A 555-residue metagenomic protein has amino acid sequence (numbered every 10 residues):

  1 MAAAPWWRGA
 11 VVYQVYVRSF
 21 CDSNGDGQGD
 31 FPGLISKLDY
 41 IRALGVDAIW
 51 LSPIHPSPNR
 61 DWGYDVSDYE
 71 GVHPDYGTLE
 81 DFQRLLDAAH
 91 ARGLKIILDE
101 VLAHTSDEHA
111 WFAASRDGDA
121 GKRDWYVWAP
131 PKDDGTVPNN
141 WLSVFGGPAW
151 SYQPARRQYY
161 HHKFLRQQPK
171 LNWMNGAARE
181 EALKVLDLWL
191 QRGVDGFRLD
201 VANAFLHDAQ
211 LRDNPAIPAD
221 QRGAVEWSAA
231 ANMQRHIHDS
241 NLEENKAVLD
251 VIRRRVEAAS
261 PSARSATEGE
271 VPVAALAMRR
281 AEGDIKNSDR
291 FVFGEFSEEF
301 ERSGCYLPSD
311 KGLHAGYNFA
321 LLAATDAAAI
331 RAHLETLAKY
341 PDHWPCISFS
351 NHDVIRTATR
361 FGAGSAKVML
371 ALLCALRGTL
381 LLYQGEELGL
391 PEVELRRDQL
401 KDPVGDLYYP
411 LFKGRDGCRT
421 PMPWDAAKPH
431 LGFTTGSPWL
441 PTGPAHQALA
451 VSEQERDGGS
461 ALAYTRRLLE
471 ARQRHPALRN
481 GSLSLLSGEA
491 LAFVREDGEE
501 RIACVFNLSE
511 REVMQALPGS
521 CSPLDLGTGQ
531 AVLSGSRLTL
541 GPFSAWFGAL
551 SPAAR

Functional and structural regions predicted by a protein language model:
A2-D187, Q191, N203-P261, A275 (+2 more regions): Acidic/aromatic-lined carbohydrate-recognition and catalytic surfaces of CAZymes acting on diverse glycans
W6-R8, P215-A219, V225-I237, A247-D250 (+10 more regions): Loop/helix patches that line or flank the sugar-binding groove of alpha-linked glycan CAZymes
Q14, A48-P53, F197-V201, F293-E295 (+4 more regions): Short beta-strand segments
R18-F20, P56-S57, L102-A103, R166-Q167 (+12 more regions): Short, solvent-exposed loop/turn segments at secondary-structure junctions
A258-S288, A553-A554: Intrinsic disorder/low-complexity segments
R511-G529: Beta-strand-rich binding/interaction modules
G535-R555: C-terminal beta-strand-rich structural cap/linker in extracellular carbohydrate-active enzymes
